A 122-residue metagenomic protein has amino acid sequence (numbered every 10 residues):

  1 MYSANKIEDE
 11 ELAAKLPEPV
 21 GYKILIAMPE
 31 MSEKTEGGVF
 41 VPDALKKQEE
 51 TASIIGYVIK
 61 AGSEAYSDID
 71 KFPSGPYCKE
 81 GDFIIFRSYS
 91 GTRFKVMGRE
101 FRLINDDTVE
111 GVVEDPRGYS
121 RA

Functional and structural regions predicted by a protein language model:
M1-A122: Compact, glycine-rich, soluble single-domain proteins
